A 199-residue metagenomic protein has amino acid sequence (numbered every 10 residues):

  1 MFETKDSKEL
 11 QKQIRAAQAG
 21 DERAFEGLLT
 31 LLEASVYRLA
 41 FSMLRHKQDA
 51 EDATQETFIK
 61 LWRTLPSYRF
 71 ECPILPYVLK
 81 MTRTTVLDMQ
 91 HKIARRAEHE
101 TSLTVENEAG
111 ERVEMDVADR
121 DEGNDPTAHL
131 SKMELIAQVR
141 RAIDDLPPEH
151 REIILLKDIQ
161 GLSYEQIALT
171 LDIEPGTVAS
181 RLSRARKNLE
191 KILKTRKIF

Functional and structural regions predicted by a protein language model:
M1-R15: Extreme N-terminal regulatory/targeting segments of RNA polymerase sigma factors
F2-E3, Q18-G27, Y37-E56, P175 (+1 more regions): Short, charged helix-capping/linker segments at alpha-helix termini
K8, A137-T177: Helix-turn-helix DNA-binding module
L29-K47, T64, I143, I192-T195: Amphipathic, Lys/Arg- and hydrophobic-enriched alpha-helical face
R38, D52-I59, C72-T84: Structural recognition of an alpha-helix C-terminal capping motif at a helix-to-coil junction
P66-F70, R83-T101: Arg/Lys-rich amphipathic alpha helix in sigma70-family domain 2
H91-A94, R151, R181, R186-F199: Short, Lys/Arg-enriched C-terminal cap helix and immediately downstream tail that follows
E108-R141: Acidic, proline/glycine-rich intrinsically disordered inter-domain spacer in sigma factors
